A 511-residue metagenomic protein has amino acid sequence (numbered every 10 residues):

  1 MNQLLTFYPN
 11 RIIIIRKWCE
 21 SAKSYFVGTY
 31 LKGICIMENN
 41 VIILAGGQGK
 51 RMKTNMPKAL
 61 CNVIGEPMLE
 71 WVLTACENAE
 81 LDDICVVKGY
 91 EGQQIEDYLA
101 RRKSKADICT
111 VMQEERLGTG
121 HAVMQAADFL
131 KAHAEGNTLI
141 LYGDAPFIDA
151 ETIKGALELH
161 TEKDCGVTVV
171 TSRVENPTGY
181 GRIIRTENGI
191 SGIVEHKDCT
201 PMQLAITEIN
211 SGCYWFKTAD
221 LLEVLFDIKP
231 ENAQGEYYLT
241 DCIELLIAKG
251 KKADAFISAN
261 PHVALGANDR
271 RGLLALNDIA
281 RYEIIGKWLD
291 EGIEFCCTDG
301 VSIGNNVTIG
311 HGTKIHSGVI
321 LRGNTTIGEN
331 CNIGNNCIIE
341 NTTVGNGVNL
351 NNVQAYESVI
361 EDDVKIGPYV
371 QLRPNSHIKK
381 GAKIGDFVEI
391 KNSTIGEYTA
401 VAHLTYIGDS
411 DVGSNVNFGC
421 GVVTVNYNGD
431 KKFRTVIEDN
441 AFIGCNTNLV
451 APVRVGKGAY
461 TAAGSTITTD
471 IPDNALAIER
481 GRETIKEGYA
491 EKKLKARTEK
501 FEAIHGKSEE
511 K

Functional and structural regions predicted by a protein language model:
T6, I12-I14, E20-T29, G33-I34: Short, positively charged and aromatic/hydrophobic N-terminal segments
Y30-N40, E66-L141, F147-E158, E162 (+1 more regions): Conserved N-terminal catalytic core of the sugar/cofactor nucleotidyltransferase
M37-T54: N-terminal nucleotide-binding beta1-loop-alpha1 segment
N55-W71: Short catalytic helix/loop segments, enriched in acidic residues and glycine and frequently bearing histidine
Q93, I148-A233, T240: Conserved core of the sugar-phosphate nucleotidyltransferase
T207-G310: Conserved alpha/beta core of the MobA/IspD/sugar-nucleotide pyrophosphorylase nucleotidyltransferase superfamily
E294-I478, E483-T484: Structural signal for interior beta-strand "rungs" in well-ordered beta-sheet cores of soluble enzyme domains
